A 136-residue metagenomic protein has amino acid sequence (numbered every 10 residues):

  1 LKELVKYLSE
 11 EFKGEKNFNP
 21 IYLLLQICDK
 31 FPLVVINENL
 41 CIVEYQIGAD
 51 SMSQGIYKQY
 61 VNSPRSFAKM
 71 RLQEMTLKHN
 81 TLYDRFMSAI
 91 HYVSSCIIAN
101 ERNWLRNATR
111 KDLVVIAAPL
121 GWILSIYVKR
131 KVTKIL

Functional and structural regions predicted by a protein language model:
L1-G55: Conserved nucleotide-sugar donor-binding catalytic segment
E3-S9, S66-K78, E101-A108: Short amphipathic alpha-helical segments and their helix-coil junctions
Y7, Y22, Y45, Y57-Y60 (+3 more regions): Sequence-level detector for tyrosine residue identity
L8-F12, C28-F31, M75, T109 (+3 more regions): Generic secondary-structure transition motif, activating predominantly at the C-termini of alpha-helices
P20-L23, S63-F67, A89: Alpha-helical structural motif
N39-Q46, S53-N80: Catalytic core of nucleotide-sugar-dependent glycosyltransferases
K78-S94: Active-site-adjacent helix/loop segment of glycosyltransferases that harbors family-specific signature motifs
S95-L136: Membrane-interface aromatic/basic loop that binds lipid-linked glycans or pyrophosphate carriers, typified by
